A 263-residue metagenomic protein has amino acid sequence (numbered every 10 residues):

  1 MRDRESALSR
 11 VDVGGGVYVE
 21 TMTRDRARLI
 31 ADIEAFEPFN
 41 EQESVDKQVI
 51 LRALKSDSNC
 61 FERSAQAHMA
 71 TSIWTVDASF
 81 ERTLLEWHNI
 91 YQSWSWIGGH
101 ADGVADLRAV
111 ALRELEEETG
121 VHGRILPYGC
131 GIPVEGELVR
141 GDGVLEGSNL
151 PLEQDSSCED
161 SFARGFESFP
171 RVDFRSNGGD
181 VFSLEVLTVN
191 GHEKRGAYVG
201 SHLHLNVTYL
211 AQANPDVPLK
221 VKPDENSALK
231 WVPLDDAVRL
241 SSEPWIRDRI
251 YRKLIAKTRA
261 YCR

Functional and structural regions predicted by a protein language model:
R2-R4, R10, R140, L150 (+4 more regions): Basic polycationic patches enriched in arginine
D32-S72: Acidic, metal-coordinating catalytic segment for phosphate/diphosphate chemistry, firing primarily on the Nudix
T71, E81, L205-V207, S227: Change "...and in nucleic-acid phosphodiester-cleaving endonucleases..." to "...and in nucleic-acid processing enzymes
S79-E117, V121-R124, C130-I132, C158 (+1 more regions): Conserved Nudix-box catalytic region and its N-terminal flanking loop in Nudix hydrolases and closely related
G99, A105, V110, V134-E137 (+3 more regions): Polybasic/polar functional segments that serve as interface/processing modules
G136-D155, D160, F169-V217: Active-site-adjacent beta-strand/loop module that shapes the phosphate/pyrophosphate-binding cleft
T208, Q212-A213, K220-Y251: NUDIX/MutT-family hydrolases
I246-R263: Charged phosphate-binding loop/patch that engages nucleotide di/tri-phosphates or the phosphate backbone of nucleic
